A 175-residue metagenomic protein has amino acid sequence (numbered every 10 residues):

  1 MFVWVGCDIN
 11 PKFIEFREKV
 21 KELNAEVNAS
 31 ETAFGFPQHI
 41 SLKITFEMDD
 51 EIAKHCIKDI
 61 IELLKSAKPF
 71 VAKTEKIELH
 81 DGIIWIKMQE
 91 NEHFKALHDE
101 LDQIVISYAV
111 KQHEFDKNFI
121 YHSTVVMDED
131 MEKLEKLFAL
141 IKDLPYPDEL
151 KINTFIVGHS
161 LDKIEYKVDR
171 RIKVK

Functional and structural regions predicted by a protein language model:
M1-V71, N91-Y146, I164-K175: Basic, often amphipathic N-terminal segments
A33-F34, L150-V157: A generic structural motif
V71-K73, K151: Short loop/turn segments at connectors of secondary-structure elements within structured domains
E75-G82, F119-Y121, T154-I164: Short proline/glycine- and acidic-rich turn/helix-capping motifs at secondary-structure junctions
I84-E90: Short histidine-centered catalytic/ligand-binding loop motif
